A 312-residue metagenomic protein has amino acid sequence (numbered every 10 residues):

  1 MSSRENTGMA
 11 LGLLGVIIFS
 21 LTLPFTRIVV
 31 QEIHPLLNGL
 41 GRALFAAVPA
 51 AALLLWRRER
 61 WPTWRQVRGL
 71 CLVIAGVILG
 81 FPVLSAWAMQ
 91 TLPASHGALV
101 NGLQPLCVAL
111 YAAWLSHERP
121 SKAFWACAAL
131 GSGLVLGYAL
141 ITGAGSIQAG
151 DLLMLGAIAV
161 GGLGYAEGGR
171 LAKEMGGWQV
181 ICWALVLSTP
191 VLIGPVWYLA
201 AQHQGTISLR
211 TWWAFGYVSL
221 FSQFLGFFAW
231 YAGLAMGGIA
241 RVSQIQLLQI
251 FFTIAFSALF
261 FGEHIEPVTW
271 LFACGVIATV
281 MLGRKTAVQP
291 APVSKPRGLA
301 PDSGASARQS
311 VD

Functional and structural regions predicted by a protein language model:
M1-L40, V83, G143-R170, V191 (+2 more regions): Glycine-/small-residue-enriched transmembrane alpha-helix faces in small-molecule transporters and effluxers
V16-A47, P93, L163-S188, G205 (+2 more regions): Juxtamembrane helix-loop-helix junctions in multi-pass membrane proteins
I18, T22-L23, A52-N101, G137 (+1 more regions): Specific transmembrane alpha-helical segments of multi-pass solute transporters/efflux pumps, especially DMT/EamA
E32-G80, P105-Y111, L130, V160-E167 (+3 more regions): Transmembrane alpha-helices of multi-pass small-molecule transport proteins
L37-V48, G76-V77, S85-R119, A157 (+1 more regions): Specific alpha-helical transmembrane segments that line the substrate/conduction pathway and gating interfaces
G39-G41, P82, G97-L103, E167-T189 (+1 more regions): Helix-helix packing/entry segments at the starts of transmembrane helices
G41-L44, A139-I141, T211-W213, L247-D312: C-terminal-most transmembrane helix of multi-pass membrane proteins
A50, C71, Y111, P120-T142 (+5 more regions): Hydrophobic transmembrane alpha-helices of multi-pass small-molecule transport proteins
